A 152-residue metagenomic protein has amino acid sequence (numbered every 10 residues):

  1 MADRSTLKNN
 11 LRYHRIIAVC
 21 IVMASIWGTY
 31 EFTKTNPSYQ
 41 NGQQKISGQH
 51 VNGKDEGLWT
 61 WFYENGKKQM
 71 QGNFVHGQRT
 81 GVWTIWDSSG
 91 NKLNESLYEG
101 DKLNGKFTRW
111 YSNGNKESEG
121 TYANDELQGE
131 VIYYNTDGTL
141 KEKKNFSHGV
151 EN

Functional and structural regions predicted by a protein language model:
M1-W110, N115-A123, L127-Y134, T139-N152: Periodic aromatic/glycine/histidine/acidic cluster detector with a strong bias toward beta-strand repeat architectures
